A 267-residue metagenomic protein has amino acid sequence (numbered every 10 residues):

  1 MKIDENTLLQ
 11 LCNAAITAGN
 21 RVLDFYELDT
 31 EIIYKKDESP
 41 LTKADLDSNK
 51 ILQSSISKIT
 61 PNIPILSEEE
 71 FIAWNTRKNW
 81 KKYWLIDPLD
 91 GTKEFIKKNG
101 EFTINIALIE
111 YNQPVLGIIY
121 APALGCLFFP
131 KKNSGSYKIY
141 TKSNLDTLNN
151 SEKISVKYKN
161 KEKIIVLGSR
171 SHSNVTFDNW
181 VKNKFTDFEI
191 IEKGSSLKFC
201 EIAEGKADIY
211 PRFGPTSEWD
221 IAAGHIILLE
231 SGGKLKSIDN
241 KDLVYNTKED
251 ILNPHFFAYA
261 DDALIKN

Functional and structural regions predicted by a protein language model:
M1-A15, G19, T147, N179-K184 (+1 more regions): Oxyanion/phosphate-interacting regions
M1-L89, E110, N144-L145, N179-K182 (+2 more regions): N-terminal subdomain of lithium-sensitive/metallo-dependent phosphomonoesterases centered on the IMPase/IPPase/PAP
V22, D45, I56, T92 (+6 more regions): Residue-level signal for inorganic ion chemistry
L46, S171-H172, P215: Short, surface-exposed acidic/glycine-rich loop or hinge patches that mediate macromolecular interfaces
W80-P122: Glycine-rich active-site/cofactor-binding loop and its immediate structural neighborhood
I106-F199, T247-N267: Acidic beta-strand-loop-alpha-helix segment within the catalytic core of divalent metal-dependent phosphate-processing
